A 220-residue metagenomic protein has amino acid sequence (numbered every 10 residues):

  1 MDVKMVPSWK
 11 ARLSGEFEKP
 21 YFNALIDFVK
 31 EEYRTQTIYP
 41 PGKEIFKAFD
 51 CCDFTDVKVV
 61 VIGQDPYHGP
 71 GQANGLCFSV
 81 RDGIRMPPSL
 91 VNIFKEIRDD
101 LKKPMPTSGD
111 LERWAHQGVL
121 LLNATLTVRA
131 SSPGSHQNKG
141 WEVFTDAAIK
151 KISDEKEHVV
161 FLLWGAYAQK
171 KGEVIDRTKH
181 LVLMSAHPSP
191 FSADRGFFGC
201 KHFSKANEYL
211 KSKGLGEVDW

Functional and structural regions predicted by a protein language model:
M1-L13: Generic N-terminal amphipathic, Lys/Arg-enriched alpha-helix
V3, G15-V160, Y167-K170, I175-D176 (+4 more regions): A polyanion-binding, active-site-adjacent surface
F197: Histidine/acidic-residue-rich catalytic or RNA/ligand-binding cores of hydrolases and nuclease-related proteins
